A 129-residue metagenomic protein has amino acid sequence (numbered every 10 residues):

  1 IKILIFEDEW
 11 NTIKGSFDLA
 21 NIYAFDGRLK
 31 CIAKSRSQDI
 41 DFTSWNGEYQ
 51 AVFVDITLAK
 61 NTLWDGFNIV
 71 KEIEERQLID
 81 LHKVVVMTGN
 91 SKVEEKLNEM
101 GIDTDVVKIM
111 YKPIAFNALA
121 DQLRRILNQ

Functional and structural regions predicted by a protein language model:
I1-T12, S16-A20, V52: Conserved acidic segment of CheY-like receiver
I13-Y23, L97, L119: Short hydrophobic helical patches associated with two-component signaling proteins
A24-Q38: Short hydrophobic/Thr-rich beta-strand motif most characteristic of the beta2 strand and flanking loop of CheY-like
N46-A51: Short acidic/histidine-rich motifs immediately flanking catalytic phosphotransfer sites in two-component signaling
V52-L81: Conserved phosphotransfer microenvironments
V86-G89: Hydrophobic/aromatic residues positioned on beta-strands within the core alpha/beta folds
E99-K108: As written
Y111-L123: C-terminal output helix
